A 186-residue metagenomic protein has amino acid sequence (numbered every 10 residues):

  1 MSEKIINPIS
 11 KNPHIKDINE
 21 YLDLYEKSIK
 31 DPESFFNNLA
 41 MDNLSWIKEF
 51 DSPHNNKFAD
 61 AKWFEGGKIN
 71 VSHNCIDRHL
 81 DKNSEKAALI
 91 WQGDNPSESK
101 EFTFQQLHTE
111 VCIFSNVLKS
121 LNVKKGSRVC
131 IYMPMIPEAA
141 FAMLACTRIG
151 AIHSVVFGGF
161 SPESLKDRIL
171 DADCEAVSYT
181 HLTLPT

Functional and structural regions predicted by a protein language model:
M1-D51: N-terminal amphipathic, basic-rich helices that act as targeting or association modules
I29-K48, G67-I90: A short N-terminal helical cap/helix-turn-helix that marks the beginning of AMP-binding/adenylate-forming
I47-K68: Active-site diphosphate/adenylate-binding microenvironment
S72, L89-M143, S161-K166: Conserved AMP-binding/adenylate-forming core of the ANL superfamily
G150: Structured binding elements
A172: Active-site charged/polar residues at nucleotide-handling catalytic sites that mediate phosphoryl, nucleotidyl
T180-T186: Conserved small/polar residues in nucleotide/adenosyl-binding loops
